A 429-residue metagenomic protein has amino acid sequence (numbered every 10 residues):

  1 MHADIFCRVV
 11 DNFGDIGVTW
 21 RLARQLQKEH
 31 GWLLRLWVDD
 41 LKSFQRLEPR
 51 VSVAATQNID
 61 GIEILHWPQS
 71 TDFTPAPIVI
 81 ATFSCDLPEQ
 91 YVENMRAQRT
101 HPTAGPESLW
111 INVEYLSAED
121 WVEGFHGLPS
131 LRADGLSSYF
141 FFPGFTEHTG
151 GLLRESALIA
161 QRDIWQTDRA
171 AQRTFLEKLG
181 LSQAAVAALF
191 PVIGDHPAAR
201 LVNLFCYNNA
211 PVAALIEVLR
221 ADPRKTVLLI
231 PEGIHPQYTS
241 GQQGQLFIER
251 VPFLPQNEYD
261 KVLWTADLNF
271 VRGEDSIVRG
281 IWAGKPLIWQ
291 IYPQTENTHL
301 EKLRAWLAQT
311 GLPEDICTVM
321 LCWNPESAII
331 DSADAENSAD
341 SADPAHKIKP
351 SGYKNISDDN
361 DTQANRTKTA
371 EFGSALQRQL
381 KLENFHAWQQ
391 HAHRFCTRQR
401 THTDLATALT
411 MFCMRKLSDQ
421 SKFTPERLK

Functional and structural regions predicted by a protein language model:
H2, P77-I78, L109, L201 (+1 more regions): Structural motif
I5-I16, F205-N209, L268: Short, glycine-rich nucleotide/cofactor-binding loops
C7-L136, G233: Active-site and donor-binding regions of nucleotide-sugar-utilizing enzymes
W20-A23, F253-K302: A donor-sugar binding/catalytic signature common to diverse glycosyltransferases and related nucleotide-sugar
Q25, A214-R224: Short hydrophobic signal-anchor/transmembrane segments that target glycosyltransferases and glycosylation machinery
E114-A210: A nucleotide-sugar donor-handling region in carbohydrate enzymes
E155-A157, P313-D334, D340-D343, G352-K429: C-terminal amphipathic helix plus adjacent low-complexity, charged tail appended to glycosyltransferase catalytic
A221-P252: Catalytic donor nucleotide-activated moiety binding site of glycosyltransferases and closely related
